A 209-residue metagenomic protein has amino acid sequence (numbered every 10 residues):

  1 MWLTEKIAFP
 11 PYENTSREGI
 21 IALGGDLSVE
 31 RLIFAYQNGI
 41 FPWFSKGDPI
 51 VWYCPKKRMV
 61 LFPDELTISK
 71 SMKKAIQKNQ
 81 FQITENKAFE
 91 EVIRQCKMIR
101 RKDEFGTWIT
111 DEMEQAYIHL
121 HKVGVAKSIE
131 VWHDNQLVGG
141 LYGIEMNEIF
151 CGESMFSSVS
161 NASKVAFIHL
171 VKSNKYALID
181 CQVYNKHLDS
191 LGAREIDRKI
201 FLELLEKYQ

Functional and structural regions predicted by a protein language model:
M1-Q209: N-acyltransferase acceptor-side catalytic subdomain
